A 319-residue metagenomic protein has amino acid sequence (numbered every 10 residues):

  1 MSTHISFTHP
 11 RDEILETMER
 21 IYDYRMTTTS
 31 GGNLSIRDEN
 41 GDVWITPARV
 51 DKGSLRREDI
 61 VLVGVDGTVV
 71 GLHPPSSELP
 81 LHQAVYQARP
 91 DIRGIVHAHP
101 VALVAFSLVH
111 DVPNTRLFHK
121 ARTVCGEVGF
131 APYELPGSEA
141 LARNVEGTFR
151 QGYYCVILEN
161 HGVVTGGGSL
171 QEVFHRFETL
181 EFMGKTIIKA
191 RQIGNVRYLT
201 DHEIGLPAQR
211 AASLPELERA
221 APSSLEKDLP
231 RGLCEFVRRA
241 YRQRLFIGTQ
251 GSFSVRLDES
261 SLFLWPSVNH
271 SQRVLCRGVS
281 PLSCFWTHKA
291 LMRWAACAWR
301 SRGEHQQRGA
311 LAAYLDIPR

Functional and structural regions predicted by a protein language model:
M1-R319: Glycine-rich flexible loops
